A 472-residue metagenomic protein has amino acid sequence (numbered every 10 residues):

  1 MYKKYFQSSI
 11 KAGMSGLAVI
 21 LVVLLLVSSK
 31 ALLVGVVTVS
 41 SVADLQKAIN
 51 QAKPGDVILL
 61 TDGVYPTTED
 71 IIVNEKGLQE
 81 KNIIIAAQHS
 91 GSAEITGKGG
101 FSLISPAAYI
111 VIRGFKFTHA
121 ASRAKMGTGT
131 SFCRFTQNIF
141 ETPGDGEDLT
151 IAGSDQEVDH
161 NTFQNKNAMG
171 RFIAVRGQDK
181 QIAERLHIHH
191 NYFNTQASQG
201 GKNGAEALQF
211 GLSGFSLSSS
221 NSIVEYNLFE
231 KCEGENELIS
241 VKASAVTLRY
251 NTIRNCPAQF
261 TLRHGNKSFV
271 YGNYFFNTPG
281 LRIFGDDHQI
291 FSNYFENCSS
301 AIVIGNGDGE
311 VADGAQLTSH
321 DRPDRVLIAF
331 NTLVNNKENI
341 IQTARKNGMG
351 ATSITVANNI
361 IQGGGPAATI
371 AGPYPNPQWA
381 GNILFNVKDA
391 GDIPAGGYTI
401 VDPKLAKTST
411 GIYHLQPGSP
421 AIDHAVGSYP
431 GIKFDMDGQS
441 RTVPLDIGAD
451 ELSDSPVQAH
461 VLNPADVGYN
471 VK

Functional and structural regions predicted by a protein language model:
M1-I10: N-terminal secretory signal peptides that target proteins for export/translocation
L21, L25-T38: Bacterial Sec-dependent signal peptides at the C-terminal "C-region" and cleavage site
G35-I72, S419, D446: Acidic Gly/Asp/Thr-rich repetitive segments characteristic of extracellular carbohydrate-active and adhesion proteins
P54-E94, I104-R113, T128-G129: Beta-solenoid repeat scaffold
G63-P66, H89-S92, V387-D389, V426-Y429 (+1 more regions): Acidic glycine-/aspartate-rich tracts in secreted/extracellular proteins
T68-K76, A93-I104, T118-F135, F140-K404 (+1 more regions): Glycine- and acidic/polar-rich repeat regions and solenoidal domains
P403-G427: Short catalytic/signature loops enriched in Gly
S419-K472: Surface beta-loop-beta hairpin patches that serve as ligand-binding interfaces in beta-rich domains
